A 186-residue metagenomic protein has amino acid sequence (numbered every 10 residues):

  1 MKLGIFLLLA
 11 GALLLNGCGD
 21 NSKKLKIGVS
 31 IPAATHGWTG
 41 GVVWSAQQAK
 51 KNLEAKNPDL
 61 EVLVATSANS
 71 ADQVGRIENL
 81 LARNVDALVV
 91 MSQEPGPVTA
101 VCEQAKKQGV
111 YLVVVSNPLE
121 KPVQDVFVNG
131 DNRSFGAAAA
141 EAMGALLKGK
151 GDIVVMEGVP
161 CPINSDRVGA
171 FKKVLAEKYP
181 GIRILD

Functional and structural regions predicted by a protein language model:
G4-L14: Bacterial N-terminal signal peptides
L13, C18-D186: A residue-level marker of the well-folded mature domains of exported/periplasmic proteins
